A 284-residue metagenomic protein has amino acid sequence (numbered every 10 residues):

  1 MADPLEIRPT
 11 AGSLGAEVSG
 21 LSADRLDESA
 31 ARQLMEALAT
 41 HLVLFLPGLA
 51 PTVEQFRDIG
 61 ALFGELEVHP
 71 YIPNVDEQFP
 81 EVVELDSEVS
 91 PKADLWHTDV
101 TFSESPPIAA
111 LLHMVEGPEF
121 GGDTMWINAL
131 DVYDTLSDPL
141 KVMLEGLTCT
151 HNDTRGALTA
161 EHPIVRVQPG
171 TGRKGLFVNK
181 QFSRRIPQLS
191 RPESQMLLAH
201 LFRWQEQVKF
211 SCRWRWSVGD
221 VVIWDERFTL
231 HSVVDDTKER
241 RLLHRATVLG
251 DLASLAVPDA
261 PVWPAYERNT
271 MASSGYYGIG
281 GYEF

Functional and structural regions predicted by a protein language model:
A2-V221, E226-F284: Non-heme Fe(II) oxygenase catalytic core, chiefly the N-lobe of the double-stranded beta-helix
